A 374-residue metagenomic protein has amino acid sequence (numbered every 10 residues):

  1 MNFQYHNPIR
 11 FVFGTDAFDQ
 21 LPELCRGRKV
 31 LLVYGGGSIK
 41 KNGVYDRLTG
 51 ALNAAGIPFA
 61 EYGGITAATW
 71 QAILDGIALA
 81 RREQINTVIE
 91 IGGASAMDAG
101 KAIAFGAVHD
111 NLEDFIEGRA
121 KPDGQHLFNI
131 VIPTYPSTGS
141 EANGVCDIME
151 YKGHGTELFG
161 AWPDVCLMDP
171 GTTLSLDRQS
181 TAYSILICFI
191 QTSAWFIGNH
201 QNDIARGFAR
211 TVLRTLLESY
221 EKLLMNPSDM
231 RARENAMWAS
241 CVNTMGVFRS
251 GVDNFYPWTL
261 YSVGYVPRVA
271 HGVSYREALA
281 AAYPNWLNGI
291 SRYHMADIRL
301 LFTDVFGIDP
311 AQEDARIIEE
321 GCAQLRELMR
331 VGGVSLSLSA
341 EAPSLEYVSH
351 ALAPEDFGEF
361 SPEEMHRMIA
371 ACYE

Functional and structural regions predicted by a protein language model:
M1-T87, L336: ATP/NTP phosphate-donor binding region
I77, A96-D110, A142-V145: Short Gly/Thr/Asp-enriched flexible loops that form oxyanion-binding sites at enzyme active sites
I85-K101, T134-P136, S140: Glycine/serine-rich anion-binding loops at beta->alpha junctions that coordinate negatively charged ligand groups
H109-I204, L300: A glycine/threonine-rich phosphate-anchoring loop and its flanking beta-alpha core in nucleotide/phosphate-binding
F189-S193, R233-T244, Y283, M329 (+2 more regions): Short alpha-helical scaffolding segments that buttress acidic/His motifs in well-ordered protein cores
N199-E319: Active-site segments that bind and position negatively charged phosphate/pyrophosphate groups
V305-E374: C-terminal charged capping/lid subdomain of soluble metabolic enzymes
